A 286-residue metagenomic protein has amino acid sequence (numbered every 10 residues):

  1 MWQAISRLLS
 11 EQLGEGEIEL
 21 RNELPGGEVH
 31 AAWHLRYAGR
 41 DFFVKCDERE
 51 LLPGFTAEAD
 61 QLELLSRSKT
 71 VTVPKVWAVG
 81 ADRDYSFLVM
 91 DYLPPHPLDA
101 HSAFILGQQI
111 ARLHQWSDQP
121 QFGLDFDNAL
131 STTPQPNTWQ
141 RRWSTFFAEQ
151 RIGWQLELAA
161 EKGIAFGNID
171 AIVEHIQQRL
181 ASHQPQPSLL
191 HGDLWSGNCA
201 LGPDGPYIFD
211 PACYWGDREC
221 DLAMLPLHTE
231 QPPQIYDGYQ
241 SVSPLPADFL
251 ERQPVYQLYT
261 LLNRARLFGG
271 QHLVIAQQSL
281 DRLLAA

Functional and structural regions predicted by a protein language model:
M1-Q12, D118-L189, S241, R282: An alpha-helical support segment within catalytic cores of ATP-dependent transferases
E15-N22: Conserved N-terminal boundary motif of the eukaryotic protein kinase catalytic domain
E19, T72-W77, F209, A223: A short, local hydrophobic-aromatic micro-motif
N22-T145: ATP-binding pocket architecture of kinase catalytic cores
L51, R264-A286: ATP/Mg2+ or Mg2+-diphosphate-binding catalytic cores that bind nucleotide phosphates or diphosphates via glycine-rich
P136-W139, W143-A148, E157, Q186-L189 (+2 more regions): Active-site Asp-x-Gly
V255-R264: Short helix/strand-capping connector loops at secondary-structure junctions
